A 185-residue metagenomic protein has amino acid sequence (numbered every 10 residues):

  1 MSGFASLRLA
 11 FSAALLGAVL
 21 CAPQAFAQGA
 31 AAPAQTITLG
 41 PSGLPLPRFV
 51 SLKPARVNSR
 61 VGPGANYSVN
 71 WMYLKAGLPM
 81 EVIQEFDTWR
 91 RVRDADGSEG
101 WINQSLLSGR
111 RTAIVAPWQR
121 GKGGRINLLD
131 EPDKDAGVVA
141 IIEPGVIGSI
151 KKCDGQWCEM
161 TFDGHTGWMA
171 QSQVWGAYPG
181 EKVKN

Functional and structural regions predicted by a protein language model:
M1-S12: Bacterial N-terminal signal peptides that target proteins for export
A10-A22: Bacterial N-terminal signal peptides
Q28-V61, M72-A76, I83-F86, R93-A95 (+5 more regions): SH3-family beta-barrel domains
S68-V69: Beta-strand-rich domains and repeat architectures in extracellular enzymes and scaffolds, especially beta-propellers
